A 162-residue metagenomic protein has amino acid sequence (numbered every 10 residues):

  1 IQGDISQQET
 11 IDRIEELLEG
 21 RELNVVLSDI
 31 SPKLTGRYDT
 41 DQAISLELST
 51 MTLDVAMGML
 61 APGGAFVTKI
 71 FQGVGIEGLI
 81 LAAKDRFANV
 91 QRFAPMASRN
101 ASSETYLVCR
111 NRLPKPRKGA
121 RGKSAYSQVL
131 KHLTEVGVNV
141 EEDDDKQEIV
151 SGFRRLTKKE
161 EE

Functional and structural regions predicted by a protein language model:
I1-T35: S-adenosyl-L-methionine
I5-Q8, F71-G73, M96, R112: Short, surface-exposed acidic/glycine-rich loop or hinge patches that mediate macromolecular interfaces
I30-L34, S49, Y106: Long, contiguous hydrophobic alpha-helical segments, chiefly transmembrane helices and signal peptides
P32-K33, G73-I76, P114: Short Gly/Pro-enriched loop/turn and capping motifs at secondary-structure junctions
G36-D41: Short acidic, glycine/proline-rich loop/turn micro-motifs
Q42-I44, L48-F93: Conserved Class I SAM-dependent methyltransferase catalytic core
A94-N100: Short proline/glycine-enriched turn/loop segments at secondary-structure junctions
N100-E162: SAM/dcSAM-binding transferase cores
